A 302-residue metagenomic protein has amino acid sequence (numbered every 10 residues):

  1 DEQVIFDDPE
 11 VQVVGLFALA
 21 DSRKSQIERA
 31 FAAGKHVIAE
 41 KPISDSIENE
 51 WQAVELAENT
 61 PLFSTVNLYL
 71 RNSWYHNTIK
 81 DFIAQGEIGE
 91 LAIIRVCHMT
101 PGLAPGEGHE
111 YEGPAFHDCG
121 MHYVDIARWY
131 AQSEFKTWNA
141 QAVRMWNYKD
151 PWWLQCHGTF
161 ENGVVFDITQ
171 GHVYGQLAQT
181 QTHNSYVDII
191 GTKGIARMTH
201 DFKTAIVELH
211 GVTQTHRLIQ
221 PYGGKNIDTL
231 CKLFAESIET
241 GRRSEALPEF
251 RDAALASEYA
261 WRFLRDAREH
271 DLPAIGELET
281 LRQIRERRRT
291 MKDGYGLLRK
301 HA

Functional and structural regions predicted by a protein language model:
D1-L56: Beta-loop-alpha module in the N-terminal Rossmann-like domain of NAD(P)-dependent dehydrogenases, especially those
D21, S44-P105: A contiguous active-site-proximal alpha/beta segment in oxidoreductase catalytic domains
Q26, A53, I79, R262-F263: Aromatic/hydrophobic pocket-lining residues that form π-stacking "cages" and hydrophobic walls in ligand
A33-K35, T60-F63, V164-V165: A short helix->loop->beta-strand "cap" motif at the edges of active sites that frequently abuts
A39, S64-V66, R95, I168 (+1 more regions): Hydrophobic residues in well-ordered beta-strands that form the structural core
N67-Y75, R95-H98, G102-N139, N147-W153 (+2 more regions): Mid-domain beta-loop-alpha active-site segment that forms a flexible, acidic cofactor/metal-binding surface
V124-T204, P221, D228-R243, W261-R262 (+1 more regions): Contiguous beta-strand/loop segments that form the cofactor/metal-binding neighborhood of enzyme cores
T215-I219, S237-L255: Glycine- and charged-residue-rich phosphate/anionic-cofactor binding loop of Rossmann-like
